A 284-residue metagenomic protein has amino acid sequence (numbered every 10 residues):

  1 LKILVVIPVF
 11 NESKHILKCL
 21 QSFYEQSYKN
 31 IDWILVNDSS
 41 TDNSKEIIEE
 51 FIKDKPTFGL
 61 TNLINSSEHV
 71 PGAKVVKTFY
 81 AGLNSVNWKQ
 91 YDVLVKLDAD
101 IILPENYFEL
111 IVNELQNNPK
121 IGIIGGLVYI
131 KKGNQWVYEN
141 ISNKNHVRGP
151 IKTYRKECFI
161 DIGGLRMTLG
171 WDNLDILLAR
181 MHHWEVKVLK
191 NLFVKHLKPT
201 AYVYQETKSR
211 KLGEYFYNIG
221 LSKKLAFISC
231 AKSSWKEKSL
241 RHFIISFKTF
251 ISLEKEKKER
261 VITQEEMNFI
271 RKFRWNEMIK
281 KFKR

Functional and structural regions predicted by a protein language model:
K2-L4, D32, L174: Cell-envelope/extracellular polymer assembly enzymes that use nucleotide-activated donors
Q21-N30: Short, acidic, metal-binding catalytic loop of nucleotide-sugar glycosyltransferases
N37-E46, S66, I101: A conserved acidic beta->alpha catalytic loop
S67, I102-Y138: Conserved donor NDP-sugar-binding/catalytic core segment of glycosyltransferases
V76-V93: Active-site nucleotide-sugar/metal-binding loop of Leloir-type enzymes
Q90-I102: Short beta-strand-to-loop acidic/aromatic patch adjacent to the donor-nucleotide binding site
R148-G163: Conserved nucleotide-sugar donor-binding and metal-coordinating catalytic region shared by glycosyltransferases
K208-R284: Non-catalytic, C-terminal membrane-associated alpha-helical segments of glycosyltransferases
